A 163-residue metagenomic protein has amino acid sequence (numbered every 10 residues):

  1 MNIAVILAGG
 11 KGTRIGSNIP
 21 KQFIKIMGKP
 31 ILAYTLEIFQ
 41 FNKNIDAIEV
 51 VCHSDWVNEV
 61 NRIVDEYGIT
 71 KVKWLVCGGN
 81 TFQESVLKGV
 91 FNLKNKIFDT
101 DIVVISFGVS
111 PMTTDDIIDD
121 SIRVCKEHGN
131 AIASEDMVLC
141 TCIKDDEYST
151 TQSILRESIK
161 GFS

Functional and structural regions predicted by a protein language model:
N2-V57: N-terminal glycine-rich phosphate-binding loop and ensuing alpha1 helix
I6, L32, G89, F107 (+1 more regions): Residue-level signal for inorganic ion chemistry
L7, V51-C52, C77-G78, I105 (+1 more regions): Small/polar loops that bind or transfer phosphate-bearing groups
T13, G108-M112: Acidic metal-phosphate-binding loop of nucleotide-sugar-dependent transferases
F23, L75, N130-A131: Conserved beta-strand scaffold positions in the cores of enzyme catalytic domains, especially in NTP/NDP-utilizing
A33-T100: Conserved N-terminal catalytic core of the sugar/cofactor nucleotidyltransferase
I97-V109: Short beta-strand-to-loop acidic/aromatic patch adjacent to the donor-nucleotide binding site
M112-S163: Conserved core of the sugar-phosphate nucleotidyltransferase
